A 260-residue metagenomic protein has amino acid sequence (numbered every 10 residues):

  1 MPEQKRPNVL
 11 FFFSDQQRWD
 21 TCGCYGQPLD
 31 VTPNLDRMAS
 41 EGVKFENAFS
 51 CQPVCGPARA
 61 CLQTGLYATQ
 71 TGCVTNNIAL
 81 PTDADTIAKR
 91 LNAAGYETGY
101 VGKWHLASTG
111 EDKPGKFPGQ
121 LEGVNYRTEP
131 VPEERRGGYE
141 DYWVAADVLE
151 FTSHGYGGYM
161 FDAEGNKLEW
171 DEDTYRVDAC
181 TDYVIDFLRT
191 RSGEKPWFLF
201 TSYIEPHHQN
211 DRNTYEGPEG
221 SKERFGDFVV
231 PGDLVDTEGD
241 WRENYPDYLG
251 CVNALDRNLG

Functional and structural regions predicted by a protein language model:
M1-G260: Formylglycine-dependent sulfatase
